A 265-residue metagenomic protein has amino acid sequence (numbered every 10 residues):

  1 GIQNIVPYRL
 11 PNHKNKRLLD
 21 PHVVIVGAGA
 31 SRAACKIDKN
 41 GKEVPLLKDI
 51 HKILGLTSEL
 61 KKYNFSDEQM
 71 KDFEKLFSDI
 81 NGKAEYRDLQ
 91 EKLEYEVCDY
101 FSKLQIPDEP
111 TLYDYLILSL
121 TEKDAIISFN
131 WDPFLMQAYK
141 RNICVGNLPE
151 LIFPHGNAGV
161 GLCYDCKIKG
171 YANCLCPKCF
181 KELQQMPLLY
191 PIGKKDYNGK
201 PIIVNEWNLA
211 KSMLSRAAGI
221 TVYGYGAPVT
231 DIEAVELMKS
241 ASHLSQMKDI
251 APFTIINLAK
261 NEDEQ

Functional and structural regions predicted by a protein language model:
G1-A34, I143, N208-Q265: SIR2/sirtuin-family catalytic core signature
G1-D124, D132-L135: Gly/serine-rich nucleotide phosphate-binding loop at the start of the catalytic core of nucleotide/ADP-ribose-handling
G29-R32, I37, W131-F134, N157-V160 (+3 more regions): Short, solvent-exposed loop/turn segments at secondary-structure junctions
G55-E59, I152-G161, I168, H243-Q265: Short, flexible loop segments at boundaries between secondary-structure elements
I126-F129, I255: Conserved RecA-like ASCE P-loop NTPase motor core of nucleic-acid helicases/translocases
N142-F153: A short alpha->loop->secondary-structure connector
F153-P201: Cys/His-rich short segments
K195-L209, T230: A general structural motif
